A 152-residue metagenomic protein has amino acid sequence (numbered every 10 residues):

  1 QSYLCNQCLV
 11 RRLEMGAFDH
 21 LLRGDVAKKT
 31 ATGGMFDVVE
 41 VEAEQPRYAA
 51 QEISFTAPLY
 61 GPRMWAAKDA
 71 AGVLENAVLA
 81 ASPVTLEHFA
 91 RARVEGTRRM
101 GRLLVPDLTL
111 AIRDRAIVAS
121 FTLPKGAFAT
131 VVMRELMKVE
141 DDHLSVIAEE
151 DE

Functional and structural regions predicted by a protein language model:
Q1-E152: Non-catalytic, substrate/partner-engaging modules appended to enzymatic cores
